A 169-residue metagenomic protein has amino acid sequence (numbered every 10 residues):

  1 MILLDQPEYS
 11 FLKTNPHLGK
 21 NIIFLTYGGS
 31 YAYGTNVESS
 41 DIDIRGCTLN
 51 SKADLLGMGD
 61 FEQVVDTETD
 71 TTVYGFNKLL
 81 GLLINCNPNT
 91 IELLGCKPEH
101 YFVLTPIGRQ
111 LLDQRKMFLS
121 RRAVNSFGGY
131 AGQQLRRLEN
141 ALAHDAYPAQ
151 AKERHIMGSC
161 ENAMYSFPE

Functional and structural regions predicted by a protein language model:
M1-L4, V64-D70: Generic structural signal for short, solvent-exposed loop/turn connectors between secondary structure elements
M1-Y27: Helical scaffold of the NTase/Pol beta-like nucleotidyltransferase catalytic core
S10-N15, S30-A32, D43, T67 (+1 more regions): Short, flexible coil/linker segments at or flanking structured domains
T26-G28, R45, L80: Residues in well-ordered beta-strands of folded domains
Y33-D66: Catalytic metal-binding acidic patch
T67-E169: Conserved NTP/Mg2+-binding pocket subregion across the NTase superfamily
